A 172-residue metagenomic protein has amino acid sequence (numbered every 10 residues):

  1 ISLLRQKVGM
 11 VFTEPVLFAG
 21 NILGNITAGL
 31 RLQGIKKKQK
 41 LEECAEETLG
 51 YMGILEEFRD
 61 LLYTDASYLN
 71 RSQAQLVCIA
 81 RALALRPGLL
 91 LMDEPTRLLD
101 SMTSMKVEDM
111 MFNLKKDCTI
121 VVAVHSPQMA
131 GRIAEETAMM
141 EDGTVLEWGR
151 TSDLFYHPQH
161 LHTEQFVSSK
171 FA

Functional and structural regions predicted by a protein language model:
K40-R59: Conserved ABC ATPase "signature" region
I54, D153-A172: C-terminal boundary and immediately downstream tail of ABC-type ATPase nucleotide-binding domains
A84-G88: A short, proline-enriched helix->beta-strand linker immediately N-terminal to the Walker B motif in ABC-type P-loop
L90-D93: Catalytic Walker B motif of ABC-type/P-loop ATPase nucleotide-binding domains
A130-R132: A short, surface-exposed alpha-helical micro-motif characterized by mixed small hydrophobic and charged/polar residues
W148-G149: ABC ATPase "signature
